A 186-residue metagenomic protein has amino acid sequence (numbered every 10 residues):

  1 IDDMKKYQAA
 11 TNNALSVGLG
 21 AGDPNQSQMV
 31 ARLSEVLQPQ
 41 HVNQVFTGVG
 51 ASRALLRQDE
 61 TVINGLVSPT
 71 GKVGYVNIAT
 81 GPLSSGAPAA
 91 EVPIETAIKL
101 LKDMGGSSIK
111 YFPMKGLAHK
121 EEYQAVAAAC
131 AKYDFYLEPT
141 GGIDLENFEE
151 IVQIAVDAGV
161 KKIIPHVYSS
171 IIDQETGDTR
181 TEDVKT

Functional and structural regions predicted by a protein language model:
I1, G22, Q40-A51, P113 (+1 more regions): Glycine-rich phosphate-binding active-site loops on the catalytic face of alpha/beta enzymes
I1-N12: N-terminal alpha-helical scaffold/docking segments in eukaryotic complex subunits
T11-L15, Q38-Q40, G105-S107, Y133-L137 (+1 more regions): Short, well-ordered coil/turn segments that N-cap beta-strands
G20-P24, P139-L145: Glycine-rich beta-to-alpha transition loops that act as phosphate-gripper elements at the mouths of alpha/beta enzyme
G22-G116: Conserved anion-binding
A90-E95, K120-A127, R180-V184: Charged helix-capping and loop-helix junction motifs
K115-T140, D157: Glycine/serine-rich loop-strand microenvironments at binding/catalytic pocket rims
I151: Conserved, mostly hydrophobic/aromatic
